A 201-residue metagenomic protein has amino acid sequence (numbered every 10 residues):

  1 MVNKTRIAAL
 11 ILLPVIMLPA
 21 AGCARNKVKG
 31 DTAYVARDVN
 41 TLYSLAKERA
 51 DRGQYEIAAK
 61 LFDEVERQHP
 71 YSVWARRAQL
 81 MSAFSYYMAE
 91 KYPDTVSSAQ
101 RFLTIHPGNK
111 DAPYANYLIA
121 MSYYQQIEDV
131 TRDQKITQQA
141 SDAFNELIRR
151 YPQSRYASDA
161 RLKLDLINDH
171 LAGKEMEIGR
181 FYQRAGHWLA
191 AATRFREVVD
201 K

Functional and structural regions predicted by a protein language model:
V2-I7, P19-K201: Acidic, polar-rich low-complexity tracts and alpha-helical solenoid repeat scaffolds
L10-M17: Hydrophobic helical h-region of N-terminal Sec-dependent signal peptides in bacterial secretory/periplasmic proteins
